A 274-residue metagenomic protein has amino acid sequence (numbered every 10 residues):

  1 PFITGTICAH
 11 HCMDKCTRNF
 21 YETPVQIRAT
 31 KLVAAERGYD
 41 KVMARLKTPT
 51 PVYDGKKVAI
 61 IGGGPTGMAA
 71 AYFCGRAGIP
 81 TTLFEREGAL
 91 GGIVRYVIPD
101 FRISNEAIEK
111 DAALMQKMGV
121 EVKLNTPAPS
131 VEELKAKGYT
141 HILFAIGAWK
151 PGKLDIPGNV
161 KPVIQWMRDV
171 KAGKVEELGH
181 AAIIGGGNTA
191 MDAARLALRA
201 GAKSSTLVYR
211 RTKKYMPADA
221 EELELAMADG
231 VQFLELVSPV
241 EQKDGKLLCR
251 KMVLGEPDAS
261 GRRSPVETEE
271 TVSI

Functional and structural regions predicted by a protein language model:
P1-T82, R86-E87, V94-F101, A112 (+2 more regions): Fe-S ferredoxin-like electron-transfer domains and their immediately adjacent linker/connector regions across
V52, K57-I61, F73, E109-I156 (+1 more regions): Feature captures the FAD/FMN-dependent oxidoreductase FAD-binding
A59-F84, K123-E133, I146-L154, W166-A220 (+2 more regions): Rossmann-like dinucleotide/flavin-binding elements
P80-L83, E87-M118, V122, A194-V240: Rossmann-like dinucleotide-binding cores of NAD(P)H-dependent redox enzymes
L248-R250, R262-I274: C-terminal catalytic lobe of FAD-dependent flavoproteins
G255-R263: Flexible, membrane-facing loop/turn or short amphipathic-helix motifs that contact lipid bilayers or gate lipid-binding
